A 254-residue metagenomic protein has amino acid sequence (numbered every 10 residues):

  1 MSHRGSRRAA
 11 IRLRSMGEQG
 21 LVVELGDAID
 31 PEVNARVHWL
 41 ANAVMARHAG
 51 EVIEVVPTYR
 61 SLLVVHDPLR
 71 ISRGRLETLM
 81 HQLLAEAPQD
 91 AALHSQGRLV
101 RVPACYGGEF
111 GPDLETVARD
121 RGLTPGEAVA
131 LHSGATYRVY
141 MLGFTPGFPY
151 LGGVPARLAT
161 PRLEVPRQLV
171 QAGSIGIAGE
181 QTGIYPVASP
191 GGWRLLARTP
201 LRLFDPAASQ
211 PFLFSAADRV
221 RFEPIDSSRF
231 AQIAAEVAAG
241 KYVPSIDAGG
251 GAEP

Functional and structural regions predicted by a protein language model:
S2-P254: Glycine-rich active-site loops that engage anionic ligands at enzyme catalytic sites
